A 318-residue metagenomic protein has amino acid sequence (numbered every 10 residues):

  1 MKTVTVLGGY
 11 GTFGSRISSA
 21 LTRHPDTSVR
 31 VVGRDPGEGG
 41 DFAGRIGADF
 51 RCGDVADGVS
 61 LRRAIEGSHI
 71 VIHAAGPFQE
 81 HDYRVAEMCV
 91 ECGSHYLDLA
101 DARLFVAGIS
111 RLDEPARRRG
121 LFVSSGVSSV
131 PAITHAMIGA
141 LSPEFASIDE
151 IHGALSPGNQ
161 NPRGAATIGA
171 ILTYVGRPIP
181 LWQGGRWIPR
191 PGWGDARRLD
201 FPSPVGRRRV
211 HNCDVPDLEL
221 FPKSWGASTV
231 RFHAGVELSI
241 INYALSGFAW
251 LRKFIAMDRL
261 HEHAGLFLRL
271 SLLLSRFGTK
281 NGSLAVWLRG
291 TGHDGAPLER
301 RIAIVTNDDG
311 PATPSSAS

Functional and structural regions predicted by a protein language model:
V4-T22: N-terminal Rossmann NAD(P)H-binding glycine-rich loop of SDR-like oxidoreductase domains
G14, P143-S318: C-terminal catalytic/substrate-binding lobe primarily of soluble NAD(P)-dependent oxidoreductases
H24-V29: A generic structural motif
V32-P36, V55: N-terminal Rossmann-fold cofactor-binding loop
C52-G67, A74-P77: Conserved Rossmann-fold cofactor-binding substructure of NAD(P)-dependent oxidoreductases
I70-M88, L104-F105: Beta-loop-alpha module in the N-terminal Rossmann-like domain of NAD(P)-dependent dehydrogenases, especially those
M88-V106: ADP-ribose/adenylate-binding Rossmann-like module
A100-L121: Rossmann-fold NAD(P)-binding glycine/threonine-rich loop
